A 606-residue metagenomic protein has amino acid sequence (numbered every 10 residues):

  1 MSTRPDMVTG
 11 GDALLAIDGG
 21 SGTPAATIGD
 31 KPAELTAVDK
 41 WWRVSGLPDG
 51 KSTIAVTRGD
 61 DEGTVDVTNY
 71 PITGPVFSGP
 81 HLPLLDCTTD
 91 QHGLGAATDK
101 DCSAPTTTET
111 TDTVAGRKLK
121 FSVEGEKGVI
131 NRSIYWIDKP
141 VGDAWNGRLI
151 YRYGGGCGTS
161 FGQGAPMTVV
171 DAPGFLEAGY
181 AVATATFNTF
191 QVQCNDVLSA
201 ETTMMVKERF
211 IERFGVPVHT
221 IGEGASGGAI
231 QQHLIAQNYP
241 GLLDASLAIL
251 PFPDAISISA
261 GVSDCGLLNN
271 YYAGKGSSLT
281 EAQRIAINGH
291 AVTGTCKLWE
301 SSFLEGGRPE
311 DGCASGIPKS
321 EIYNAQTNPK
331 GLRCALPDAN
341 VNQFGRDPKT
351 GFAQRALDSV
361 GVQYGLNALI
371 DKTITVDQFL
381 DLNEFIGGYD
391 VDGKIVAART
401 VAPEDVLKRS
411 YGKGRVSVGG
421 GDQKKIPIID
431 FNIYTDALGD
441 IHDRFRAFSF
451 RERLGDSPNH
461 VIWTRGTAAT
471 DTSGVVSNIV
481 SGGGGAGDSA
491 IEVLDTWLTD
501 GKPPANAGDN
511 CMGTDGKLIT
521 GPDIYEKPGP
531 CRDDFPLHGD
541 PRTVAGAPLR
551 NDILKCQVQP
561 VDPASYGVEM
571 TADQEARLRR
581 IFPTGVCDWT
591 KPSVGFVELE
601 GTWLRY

Functional and structural regions predicted by a protein language model:
M1-Y606: C-terminal His-loop and adjacent cap/lid subdomain of alpha/beta-hydrolase
